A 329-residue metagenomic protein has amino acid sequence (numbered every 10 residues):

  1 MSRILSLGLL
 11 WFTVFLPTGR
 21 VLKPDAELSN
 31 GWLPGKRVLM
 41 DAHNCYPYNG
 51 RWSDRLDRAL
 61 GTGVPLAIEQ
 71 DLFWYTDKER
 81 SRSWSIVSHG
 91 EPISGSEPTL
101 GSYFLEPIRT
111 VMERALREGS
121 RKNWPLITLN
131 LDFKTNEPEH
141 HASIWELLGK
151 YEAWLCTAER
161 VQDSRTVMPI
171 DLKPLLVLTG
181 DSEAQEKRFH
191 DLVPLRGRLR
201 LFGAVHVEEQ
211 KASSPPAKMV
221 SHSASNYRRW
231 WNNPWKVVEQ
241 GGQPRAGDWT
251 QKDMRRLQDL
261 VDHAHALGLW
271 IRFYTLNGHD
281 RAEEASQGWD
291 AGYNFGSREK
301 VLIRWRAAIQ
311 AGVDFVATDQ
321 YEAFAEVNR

Functional and structural regions predicted by a protein language model:
M1-P17: Fungal secretory targeting signals
G19-L66, W74-R329: Catalytic cores of phosphodiester-bond hydrolases, prominently lipid phosphodiesterases
